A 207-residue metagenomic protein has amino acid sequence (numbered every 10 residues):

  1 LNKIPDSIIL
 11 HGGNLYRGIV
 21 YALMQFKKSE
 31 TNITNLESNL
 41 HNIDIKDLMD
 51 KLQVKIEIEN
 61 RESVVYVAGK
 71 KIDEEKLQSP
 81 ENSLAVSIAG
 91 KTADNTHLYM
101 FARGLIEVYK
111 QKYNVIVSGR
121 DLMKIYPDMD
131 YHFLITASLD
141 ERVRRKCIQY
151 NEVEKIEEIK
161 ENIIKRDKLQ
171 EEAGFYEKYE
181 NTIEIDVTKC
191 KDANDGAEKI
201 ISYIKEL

Functional and structural regions predicted by a protein language model:
L1-N2, Y109: A generic structural signal for well-ordered alpha-helical segments
N2-S79: N-terminal phosphate/diphosphate-binding loop that engages ATP/GTP or pyrophosphate donors across diverse enzyme folds
S7-I9, D130-L134, T182-E184: Conserved beta-strand scaffold positions in the cores of enzyme catalytic domains, especially in NTP/NDP-utilizing
G13, G69, I116, I163 (+1 more regions): Residue-level signature of catalytic and energy-coupling elements of molecular machines, predominantly ATP/GTP-dependent
V20, L139-C147, K160, I164: An amphipathic alpha-helix signature
M24-S29, C147, N151, K205-E206: Non-catalytic alpha-helical coupling and interface elements of nucleotide-dependent molecular machines and regulators
D47, E57-R61, Y99, R103-Q111 (+2 more regions): Small-molecule kinase domains that catalyze NTP-dependent phosphoryl transfer to phosphate-bearing small molecules
V67-A68, D73-E152: ATP-dependent NMP and nucleoside kinases share a basic, alpha-helical "lid"
